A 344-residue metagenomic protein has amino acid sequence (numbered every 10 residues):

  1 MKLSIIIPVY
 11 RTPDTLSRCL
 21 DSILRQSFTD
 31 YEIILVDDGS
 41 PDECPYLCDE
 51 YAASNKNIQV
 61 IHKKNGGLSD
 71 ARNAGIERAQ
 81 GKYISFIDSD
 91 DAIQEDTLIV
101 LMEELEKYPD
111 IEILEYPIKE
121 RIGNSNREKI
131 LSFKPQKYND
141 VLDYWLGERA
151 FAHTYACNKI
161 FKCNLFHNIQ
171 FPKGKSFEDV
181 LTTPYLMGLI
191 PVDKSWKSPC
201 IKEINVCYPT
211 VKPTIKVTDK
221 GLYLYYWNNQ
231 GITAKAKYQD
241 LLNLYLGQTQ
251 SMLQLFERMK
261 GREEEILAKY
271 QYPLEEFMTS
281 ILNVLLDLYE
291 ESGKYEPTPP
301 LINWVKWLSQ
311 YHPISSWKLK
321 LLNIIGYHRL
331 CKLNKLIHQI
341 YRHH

Functional and structural regions predicted by a protein language model:
R11-R25: Short, well-formed alpha-helical segments that are part of the catalytic scaffolds of diverse glycosyltransferases
S17, D42-E50, H62, A92 (+1 more regions): Acidic helix N-cap motif at the loop->helix transition within catalytic regions of sugar-transfer enzymes
S22, D37-Y46: A conserved acidic beta->alpha catalytic loop
K63-A79: Glycine-rich, basic loop-to-helix element that forms the pyrophosphate-binding segment of sugar-nucleotide handling
I84: Short aromatic/hydrophobic "clamp" motif used to bind/position activated sugar donors
S89-W196, P209-V217, Y226, Q230-K237: Donor-binding/catalytic cores of nucleotide-activated saccharide and glycerol-phosphate transferases/polymerases
K197-N205, K220-N229, A234-E263, V284-S309: Catalytic core of nucleotide-sugar-dependent glycosyltransferases
L286-H344: Membrane-interface aromatic/basic loop that binds lipid-linked glycans or pyrophosphate carriers, typified by
